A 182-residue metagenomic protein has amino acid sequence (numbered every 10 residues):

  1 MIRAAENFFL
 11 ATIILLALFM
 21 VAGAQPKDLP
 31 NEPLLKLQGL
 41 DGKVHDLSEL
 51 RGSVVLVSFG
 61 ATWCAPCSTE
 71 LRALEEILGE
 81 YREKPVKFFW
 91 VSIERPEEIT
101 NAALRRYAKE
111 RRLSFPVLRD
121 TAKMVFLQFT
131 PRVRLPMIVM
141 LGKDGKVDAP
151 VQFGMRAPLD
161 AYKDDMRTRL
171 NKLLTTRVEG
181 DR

Functional and structural regions predicted by a protein language model:
M1-N7: Positively charged n-region of N-terminal signal peptides that target proteins for export
L10-F19: Bacterial N-terminal signal peptides
A22-L47: N-terminal "domain-start" segment that seeds a small globular fold
S48-S68: Short active-site neighborhood of thiol/selenol oxidoreductases, capturing the structured segment around
L56-V57, F88, I138: Hydrophobic beta-strand anchors of alpha/beta hydrolase catalytic cores
S68-R111, A122-Q128: Structural microenvironment flanking redox-active thiols in thiol-disulfide oxidoreductases
R112-P116, P131-V139: Structural micro-motif
M140-R182: Thiol-/selenol-based redox modules, centered on thioredoxin-like and closely related oxidoreductase domains
